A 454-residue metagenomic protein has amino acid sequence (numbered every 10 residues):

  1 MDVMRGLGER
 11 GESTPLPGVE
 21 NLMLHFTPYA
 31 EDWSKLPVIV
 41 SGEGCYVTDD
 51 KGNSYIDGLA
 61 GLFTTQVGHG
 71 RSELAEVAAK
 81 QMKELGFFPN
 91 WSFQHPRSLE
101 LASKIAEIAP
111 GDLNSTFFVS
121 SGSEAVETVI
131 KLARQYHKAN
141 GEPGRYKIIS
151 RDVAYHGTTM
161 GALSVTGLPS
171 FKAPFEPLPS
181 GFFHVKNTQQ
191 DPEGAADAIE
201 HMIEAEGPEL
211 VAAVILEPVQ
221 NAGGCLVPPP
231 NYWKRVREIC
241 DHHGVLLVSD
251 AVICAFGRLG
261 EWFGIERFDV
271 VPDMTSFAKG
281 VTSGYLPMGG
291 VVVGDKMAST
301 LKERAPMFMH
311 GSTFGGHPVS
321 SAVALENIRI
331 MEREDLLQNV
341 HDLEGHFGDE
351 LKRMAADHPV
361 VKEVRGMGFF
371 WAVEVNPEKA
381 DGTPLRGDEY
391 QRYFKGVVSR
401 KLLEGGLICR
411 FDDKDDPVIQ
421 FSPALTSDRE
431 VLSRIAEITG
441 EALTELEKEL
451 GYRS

Functional and structural regions predicted by a protein language model:
D2-S454: Conserved N-terminal phosphate-binding loop of PLP-dependent enzymes in the Aspartate aminotransferase
